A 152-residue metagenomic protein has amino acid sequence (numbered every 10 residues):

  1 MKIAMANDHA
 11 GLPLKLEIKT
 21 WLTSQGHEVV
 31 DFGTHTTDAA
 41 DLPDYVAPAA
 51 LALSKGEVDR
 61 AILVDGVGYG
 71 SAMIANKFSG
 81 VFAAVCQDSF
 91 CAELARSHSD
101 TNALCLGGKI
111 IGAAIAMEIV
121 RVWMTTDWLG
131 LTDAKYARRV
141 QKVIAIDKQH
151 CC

Functional and structural regions predicted by a protein language model:
A4-A6, A10-G11, S89-C152: C-terminal binding/interaction regions
A4-Q25: Glycine-rich phosphate/diphosphate-binding loop of Rossmann-like nucleotide-binding domains
L16-K19, M73-K77, M117-E118: Short amphipathic alpha-helical segments
Q25, F78-S79, S99: Short, structured coil segments at secondary-structure junctions
E28-A39: A short beta-strand-loop structural module common to alpha/beta enzyme folds
D38-A47: Structural motif
P48-C86: Helix-adjacent hinge/juxtasegments
